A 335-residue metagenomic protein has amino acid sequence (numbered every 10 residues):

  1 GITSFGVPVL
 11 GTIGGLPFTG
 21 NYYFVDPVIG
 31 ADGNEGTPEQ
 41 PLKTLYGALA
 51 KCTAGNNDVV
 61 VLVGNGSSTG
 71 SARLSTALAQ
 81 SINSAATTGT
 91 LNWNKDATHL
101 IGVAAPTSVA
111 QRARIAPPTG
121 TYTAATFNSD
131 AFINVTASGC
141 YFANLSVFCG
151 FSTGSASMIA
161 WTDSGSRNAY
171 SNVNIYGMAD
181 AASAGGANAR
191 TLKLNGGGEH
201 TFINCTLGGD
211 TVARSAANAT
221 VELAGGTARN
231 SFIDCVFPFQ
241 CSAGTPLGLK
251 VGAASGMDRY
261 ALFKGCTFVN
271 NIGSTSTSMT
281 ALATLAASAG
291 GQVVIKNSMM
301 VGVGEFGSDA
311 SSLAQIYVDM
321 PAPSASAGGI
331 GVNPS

Functional and structural regions predicted by a protein language model:
G1, G6, L42, K51 (+7 more regions): Beta-strand-rich, repetitive solenoid scaffolds
G1-G47, N65-S68, A322, N333: Right-handed parallel beta-helix/beta-solenoid
G1-S4, V9-G14, Y122-F127, I133 (+1 more regions): Parallel beta-helix/beta-solenoid repeats that form elongated, surface-exposed shafts/blades used for receptor binding
L16-F18, A54, N92-N94: Extracellular/periplasmic catalytic domains that process cell-envelope and extracellular macromolecules
Y23-V28, K43-S81, T98-A105: Glycine-rich repeat segments that build the extracellular carbohydrate-interaction surface of secreted and virion
Q80, T87-T88: Short acidic, glycine/proline-enriched helix-loop-strand junctions
T88-G89, N94-S155, A179-S183, D210-T211: Right-handed parallel beta-helix/beta-spiral solenoid domain characteristic of secreted/periplasmic
A137-S335: Extracellular beta-rich repeat passengers
